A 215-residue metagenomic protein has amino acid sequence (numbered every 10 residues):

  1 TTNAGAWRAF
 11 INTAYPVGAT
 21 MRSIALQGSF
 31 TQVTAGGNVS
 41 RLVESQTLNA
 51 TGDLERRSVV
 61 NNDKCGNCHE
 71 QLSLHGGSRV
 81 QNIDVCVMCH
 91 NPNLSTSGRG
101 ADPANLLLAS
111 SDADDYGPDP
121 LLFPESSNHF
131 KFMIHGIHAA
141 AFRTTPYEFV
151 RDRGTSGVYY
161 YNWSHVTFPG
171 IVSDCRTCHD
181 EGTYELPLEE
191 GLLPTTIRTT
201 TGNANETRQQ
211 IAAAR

Functional and structural regions predicted by a protein language model:
T1-A214: Extended surface/linker regions that mediate inter-domain or inter-protein docking in multi-component redox
